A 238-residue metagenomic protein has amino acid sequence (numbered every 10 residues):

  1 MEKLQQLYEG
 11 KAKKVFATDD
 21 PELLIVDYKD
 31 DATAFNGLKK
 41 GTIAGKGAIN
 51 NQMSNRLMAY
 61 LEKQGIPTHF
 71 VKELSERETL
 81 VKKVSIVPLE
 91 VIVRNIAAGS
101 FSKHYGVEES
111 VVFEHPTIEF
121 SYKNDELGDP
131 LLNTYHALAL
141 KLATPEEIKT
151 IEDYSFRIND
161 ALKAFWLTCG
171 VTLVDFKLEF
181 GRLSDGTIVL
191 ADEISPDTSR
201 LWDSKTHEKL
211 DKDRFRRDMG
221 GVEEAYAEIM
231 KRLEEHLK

Functional and structural regions predicted by a protein language model:
E2-S121, L233, L237: Active-site loop/lid in soluble adenylation, ligation, and acyl-transfer enzymes
L38-A48, L131-Y154: Short histidine-centered catalytic/ligand-binding loop motif
K72-E76, W166-R182: A short glycine-rich, hydrophobically flanked beta-strand micro-motif that places a catalytic Asp/Glu for divalent metal
V93, L173-D192: Conserved metal-phosphate-binding beta-hairpin within the catalytic cores of diverse ATP-dependent phosphoryl-transfer
V111, P116-G128, N159-G170, S195-R200: Phosphate-binding core of ATP-grasp and ATP-grasp-like enzymes
V111, S121-D129, H136-T144, G221 (+1 more regions): An exposed, glycine/acidic-rich loop-and-rim segment of catalytic or binding clefts
L142-V174: A long amphipathic alpha-helix within ATP-dependent nucleotide-binding catalytic cores
I194-K238: C-terminal helix-cap and adjacent tail motif
